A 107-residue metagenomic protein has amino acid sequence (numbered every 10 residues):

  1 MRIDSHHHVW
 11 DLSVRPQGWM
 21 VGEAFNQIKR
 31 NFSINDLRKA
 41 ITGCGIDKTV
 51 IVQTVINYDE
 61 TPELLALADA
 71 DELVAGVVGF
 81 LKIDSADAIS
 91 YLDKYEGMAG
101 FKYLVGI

Functional and structural regions predicted by a protein language model:
M1-A68: An N-terminally biased module of ancient metal coordination in phosphate/nucleic-acid-related enzymes
T61-I107: Active-site gating/metal-coordination segments in enzymes
